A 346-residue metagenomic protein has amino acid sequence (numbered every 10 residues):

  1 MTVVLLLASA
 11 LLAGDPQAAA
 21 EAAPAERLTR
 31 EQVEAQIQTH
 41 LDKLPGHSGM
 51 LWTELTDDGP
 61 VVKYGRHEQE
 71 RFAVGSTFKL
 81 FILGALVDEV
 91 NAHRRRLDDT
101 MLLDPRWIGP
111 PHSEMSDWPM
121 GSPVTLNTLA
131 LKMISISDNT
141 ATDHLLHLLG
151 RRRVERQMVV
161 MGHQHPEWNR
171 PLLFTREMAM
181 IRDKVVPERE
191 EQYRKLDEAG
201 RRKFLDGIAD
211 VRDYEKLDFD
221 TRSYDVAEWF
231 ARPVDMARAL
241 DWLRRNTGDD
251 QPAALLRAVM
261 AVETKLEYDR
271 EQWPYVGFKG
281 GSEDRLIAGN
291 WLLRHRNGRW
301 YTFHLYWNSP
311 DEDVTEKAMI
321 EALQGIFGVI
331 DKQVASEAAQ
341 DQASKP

Functional and structural regions predicted by a protein language model:
T2-A10: Bacterial N-terminal signal peptides
A10-L12, D88: Short hydrophobic alpha-helical membrane-anchoring segments
A13-Q17: Low-complexity, Gly/Pro
A18-Q38, K43-L44, Y214-P346: Structured C-terminal helix/loop/strand segments within mature extracytoplasmic catalytic/sensor domains
A20-A179: Active-site-adjacent loops and short helices of periplasmic peptidoglycan-processing enzymes
G84-N91, S137-T140, W168-P171, M180-R182 (+4 more regions): Low-complexity, flexible helical/coil segments
I136, T140-L240: Mid-domain, small-residue-enriched loop/turn segments at the edges of structured enzyme/sensor domains
